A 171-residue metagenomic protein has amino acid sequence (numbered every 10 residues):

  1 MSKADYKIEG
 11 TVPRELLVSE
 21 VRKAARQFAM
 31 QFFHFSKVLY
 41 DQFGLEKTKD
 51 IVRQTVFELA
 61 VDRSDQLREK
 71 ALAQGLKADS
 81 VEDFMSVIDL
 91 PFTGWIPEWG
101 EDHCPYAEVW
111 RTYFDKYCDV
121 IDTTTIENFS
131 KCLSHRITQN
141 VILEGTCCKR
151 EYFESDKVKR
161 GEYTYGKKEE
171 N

Functional and structural regions predicted by a protein language model:
M1-E98, P105-N128, C132-C148, E154-N171: N-terminal accessory segment detector
